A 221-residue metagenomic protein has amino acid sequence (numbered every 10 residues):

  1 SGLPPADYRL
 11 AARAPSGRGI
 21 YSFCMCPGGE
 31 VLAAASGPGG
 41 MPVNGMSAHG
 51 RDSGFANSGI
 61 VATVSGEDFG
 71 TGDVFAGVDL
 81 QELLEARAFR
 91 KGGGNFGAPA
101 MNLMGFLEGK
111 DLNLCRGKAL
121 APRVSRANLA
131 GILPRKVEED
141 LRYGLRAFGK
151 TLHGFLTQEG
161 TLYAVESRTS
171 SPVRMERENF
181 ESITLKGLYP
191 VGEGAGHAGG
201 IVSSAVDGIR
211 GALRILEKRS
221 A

Functional and structural regions predicted by a protein language model:
S1-A221: Residues forming the flavin
